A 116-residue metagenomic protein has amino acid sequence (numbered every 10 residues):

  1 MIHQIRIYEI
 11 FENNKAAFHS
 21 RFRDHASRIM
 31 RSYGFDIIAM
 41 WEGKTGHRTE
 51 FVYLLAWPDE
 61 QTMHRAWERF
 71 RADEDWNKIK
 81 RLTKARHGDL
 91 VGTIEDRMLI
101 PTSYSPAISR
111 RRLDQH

Functional and structural regions predicted by a protein language model:
M1, I5, V91-I94: Sequence-level motif detector for i,i+2 pairs with an aromatic at +2
I2-H3, I7-E9, H19, E42 (+1 more regions): Accessory recognition modules or surfaces
A17-I38, P58-L99, H116: An amphipathic, aromatic/His-enriched active-site/gating alpha helix that lines ligand/cofactor pockets
T102-P106: A short acidic, often aromatic-flanked loop/helix-cap motif at beta-alpha or helix-coil junctions that lines enzyme
S109-H116: C-terminal/domain-terminus segments
